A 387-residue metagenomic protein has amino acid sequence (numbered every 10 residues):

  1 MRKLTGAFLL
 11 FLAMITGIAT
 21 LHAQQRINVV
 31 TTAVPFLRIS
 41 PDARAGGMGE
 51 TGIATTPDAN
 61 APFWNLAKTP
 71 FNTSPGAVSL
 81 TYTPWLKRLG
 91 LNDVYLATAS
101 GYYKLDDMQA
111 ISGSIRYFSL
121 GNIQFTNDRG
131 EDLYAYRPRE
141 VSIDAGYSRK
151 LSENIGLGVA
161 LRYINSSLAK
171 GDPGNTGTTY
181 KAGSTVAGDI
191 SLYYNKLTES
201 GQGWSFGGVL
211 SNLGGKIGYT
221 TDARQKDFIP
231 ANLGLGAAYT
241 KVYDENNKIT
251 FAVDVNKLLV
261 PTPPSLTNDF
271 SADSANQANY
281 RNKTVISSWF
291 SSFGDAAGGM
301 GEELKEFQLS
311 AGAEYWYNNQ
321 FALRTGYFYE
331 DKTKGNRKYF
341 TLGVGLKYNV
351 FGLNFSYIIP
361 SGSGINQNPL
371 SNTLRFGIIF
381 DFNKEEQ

Functional and structural regions predicted by a protein language model:
M1-L9: Bacterial N-terminal signal peptides that target proteins for export
L9-G17: Bacterial N-terminal signal peptides
I18-A23: Sec/Tat signal peptide C-region and signal peptidase I cleavage site
Q24-Q387: Subset of outer-membrane beta-barrel
